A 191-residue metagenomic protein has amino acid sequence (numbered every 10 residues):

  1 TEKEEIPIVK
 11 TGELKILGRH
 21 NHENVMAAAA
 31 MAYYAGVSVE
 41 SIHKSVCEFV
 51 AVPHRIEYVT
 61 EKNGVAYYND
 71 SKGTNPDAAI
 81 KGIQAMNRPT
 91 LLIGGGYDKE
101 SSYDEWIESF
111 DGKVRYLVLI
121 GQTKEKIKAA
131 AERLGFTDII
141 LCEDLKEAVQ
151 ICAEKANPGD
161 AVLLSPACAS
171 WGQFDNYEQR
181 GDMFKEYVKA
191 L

Functional and structural regions predicted by a protein language model:
T1-E2: Short polybasic amphipathic segments
I8-V114: Nucleotide phosphate-binding/pyrophosphate-handling subdomain across enzymes that bind or process nucleotide phosphates
S41, A78, K126-A129, Q173: Phosphate- and divalent-cation-binding pockets in alpha/beta enzyme and binding domains that engage nucleotide-derived
V65-A66, S170-Q173: A short acidic, helix-capping loop that chelates divalent metal ions and anchors anionic groups
D104-D160: C-terminal helical cap/extension that packs against the catalytic core of soluble nucleotide-cofactor enzymes
L163-A167: Short beta-strands and strand-loop turn motifs
G172, M183-L191: Phosphate-binding loop of NTP-binding sites
